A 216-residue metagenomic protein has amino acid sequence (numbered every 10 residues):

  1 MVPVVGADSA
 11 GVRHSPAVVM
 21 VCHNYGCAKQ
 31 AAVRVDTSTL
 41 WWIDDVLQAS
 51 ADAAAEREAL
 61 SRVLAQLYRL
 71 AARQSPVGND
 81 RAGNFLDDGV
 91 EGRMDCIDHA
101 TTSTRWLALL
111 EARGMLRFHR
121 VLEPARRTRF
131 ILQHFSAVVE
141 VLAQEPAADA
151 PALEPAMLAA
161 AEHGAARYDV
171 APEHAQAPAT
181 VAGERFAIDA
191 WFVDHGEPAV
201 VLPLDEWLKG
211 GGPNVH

Functional and structural regions predicted by a protein language model:
M1-P16: Bacterial Sec signal peptide processing site at the extreme N-terminus
P16-Y25, A54-A65: Short, mixed-charge, low-aromatic patches
C22-A54, D80-G89: Acidic/histidine-rich, surface-exposed loop or edge segments in extracytoplasmic proteins
A51-A54, E58, A71, S75-G78 (+2 more regions): Hydrophobic alpha-helical membrane segments
A59-H119: Mid-length scaffold segments of soluble, non-membrane domains
A108-D205: Hydrophobic/aromatic-rich core segments of domains that either
V200-H216: Low-complexity, Gly/Ser/Thr/Pro-rich intrinsically disordered linker/tail segments
